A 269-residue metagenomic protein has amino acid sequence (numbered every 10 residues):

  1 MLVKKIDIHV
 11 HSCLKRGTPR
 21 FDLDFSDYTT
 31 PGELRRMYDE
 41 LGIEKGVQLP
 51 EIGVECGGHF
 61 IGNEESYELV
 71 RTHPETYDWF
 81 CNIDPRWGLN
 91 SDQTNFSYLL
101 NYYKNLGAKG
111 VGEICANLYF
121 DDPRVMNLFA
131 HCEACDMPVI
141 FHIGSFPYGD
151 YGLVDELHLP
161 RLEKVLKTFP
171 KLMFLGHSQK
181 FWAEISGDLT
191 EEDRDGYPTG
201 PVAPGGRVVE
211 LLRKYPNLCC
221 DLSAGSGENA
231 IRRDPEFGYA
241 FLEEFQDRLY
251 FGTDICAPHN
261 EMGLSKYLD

Functional and structural regions predicted by a protein language model:
M1-E64, G110: An N-terminally biased module of ancient metal coordination in phosphate/nucleic-acid-related enzymes
K5-I8, V47-P50, F80-N82, G112 (+3 more regions): Active-site neighborhood of phospho(di)ester-bond hydrolases with catalytic His/Asp-centered motifs
H11-T29, E40-L41, P74, S178 (+3 more regions): Active-site gating loops and adjacent loop-to-helix segments of metal-dependent hydrolytic enzymes
C13, T18-R20, I52-V54, P85-R86 (+4 more regions): A short, flexible beta-alpha/helix-coil linker loop
D27-Y38, G88-Y103, P204: Short, acidic/polar
P31-R35, N63-V70, F96-L100, V125 (+5 more regions): Generic structural signal for well-ordered alpha-helices, preferentially at hydrophobic/aromatic core positions
K45, C56-L157, A224: Active-site gating/metal-coordination segments in enzymes
K109-G110, V125-F251, H259-G263: Catalytic pocket-lining loop regions of alpha/beta-barrel enzymes, especially the amidohydrolase/enolase/GH5 lineages
